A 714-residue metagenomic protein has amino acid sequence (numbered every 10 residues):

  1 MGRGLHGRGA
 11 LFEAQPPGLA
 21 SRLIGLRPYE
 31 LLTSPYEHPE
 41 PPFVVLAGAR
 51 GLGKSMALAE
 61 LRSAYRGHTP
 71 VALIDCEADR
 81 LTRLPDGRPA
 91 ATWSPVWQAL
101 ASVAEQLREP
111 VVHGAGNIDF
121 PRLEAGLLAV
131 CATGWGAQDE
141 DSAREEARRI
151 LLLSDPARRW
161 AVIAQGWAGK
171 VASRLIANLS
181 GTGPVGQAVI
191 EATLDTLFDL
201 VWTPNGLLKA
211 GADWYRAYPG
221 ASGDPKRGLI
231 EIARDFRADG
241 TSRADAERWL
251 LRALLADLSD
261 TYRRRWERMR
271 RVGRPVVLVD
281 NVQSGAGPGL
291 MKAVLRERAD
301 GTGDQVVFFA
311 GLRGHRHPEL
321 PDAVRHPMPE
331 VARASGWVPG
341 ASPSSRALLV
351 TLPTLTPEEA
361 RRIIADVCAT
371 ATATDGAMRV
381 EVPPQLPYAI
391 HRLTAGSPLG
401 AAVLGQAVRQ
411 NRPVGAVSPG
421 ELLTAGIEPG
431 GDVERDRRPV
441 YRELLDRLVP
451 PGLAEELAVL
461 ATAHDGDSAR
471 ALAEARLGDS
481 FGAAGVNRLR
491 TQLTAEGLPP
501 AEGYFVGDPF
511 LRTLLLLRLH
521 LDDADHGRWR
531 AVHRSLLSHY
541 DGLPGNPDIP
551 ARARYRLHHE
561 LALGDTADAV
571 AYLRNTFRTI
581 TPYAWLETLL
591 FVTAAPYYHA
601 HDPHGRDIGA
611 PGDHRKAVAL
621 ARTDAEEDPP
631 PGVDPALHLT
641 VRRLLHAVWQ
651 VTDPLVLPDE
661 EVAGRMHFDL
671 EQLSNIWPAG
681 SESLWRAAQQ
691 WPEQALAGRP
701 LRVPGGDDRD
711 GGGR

Functional and structural regions predicted by a protein language model:
M1-Y65, I74-D75, L84-W93, W97: Walker A/P-loop-proximal flanking segment of P-loop NTPase domains
R3-E30, M56-E60, Q98-S102, A299-A389 (+5 more regions): Alpha-helical sensor/transducer elements of the RecA-like P-loop NTPase core
A14-P35, P41-F43, D245-P327: Conserved Walker B catalytic segment
A49-P85, S180, P184, A188-E191 (+1 more regions): P-loop NTPase Walker A phosphate-binding motif
R50-G53, D79-R83, L278-G289, G314-P318 (+5 more regions): Short acidic, S/G/P-rich loop/turn micro-motifs used as interaction or catalytic elements
E105-W249, A256, D260, R264 (+3 more regions): Coupling/switch/interface segments within P-loop NTPase motor domains and analogous charged loops in nucleic-acid
P357-A360, I364-Y441, P450-E455, T462-S468 (+3 more regions): Amphipathic alpha-helical "lid/sensor" segments that cap RecA-like P-loop NTPase cores
R442-D446, L453-M666, L670-W677, S681-L684: C-terminal leucine-rich, beta-strand-based interaction scaffolds used for sensing/assembly
